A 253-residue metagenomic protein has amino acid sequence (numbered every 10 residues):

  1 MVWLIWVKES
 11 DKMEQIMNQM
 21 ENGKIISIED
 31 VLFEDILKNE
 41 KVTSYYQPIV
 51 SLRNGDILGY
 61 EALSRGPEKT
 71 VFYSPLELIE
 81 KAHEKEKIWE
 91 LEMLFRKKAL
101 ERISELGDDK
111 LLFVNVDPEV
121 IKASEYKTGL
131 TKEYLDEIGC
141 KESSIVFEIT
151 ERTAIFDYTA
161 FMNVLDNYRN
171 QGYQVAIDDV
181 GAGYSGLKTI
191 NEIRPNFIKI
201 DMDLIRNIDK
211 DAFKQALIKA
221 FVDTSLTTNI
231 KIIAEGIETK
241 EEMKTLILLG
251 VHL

Functional and structural regions predicted by a protein language model:
M1-N22: Cyclic-dinucleotide signaling modules
L4-I5, W89-A160, G236: Catalytic core of bacterial c-di-GMP phosphodiesterases, primarily the EAL and HD-GYP domains, capturing alpha-helical
Q15, Q19-K24, I28, L32 (+9 more regions): Cyclic nucleotide signaling catalytic output domains
N18-K81: Active-site core of bacterial EAL-family cyclic-dinucleotide phosphodiesterase domains
E68-F72, R96, L100, D179: Short acidic-capped amphipathic helix/loop micro-motif used as an active-site/signal-coupling element
L135-I208, I230-L253: The catalytic core of metal-dependent phosphodiesterases that act on cyclic dinucleotides
I218-T228: Alpha-helix-loop-beta-strand connector modules within alpha/beta enzyme cores
